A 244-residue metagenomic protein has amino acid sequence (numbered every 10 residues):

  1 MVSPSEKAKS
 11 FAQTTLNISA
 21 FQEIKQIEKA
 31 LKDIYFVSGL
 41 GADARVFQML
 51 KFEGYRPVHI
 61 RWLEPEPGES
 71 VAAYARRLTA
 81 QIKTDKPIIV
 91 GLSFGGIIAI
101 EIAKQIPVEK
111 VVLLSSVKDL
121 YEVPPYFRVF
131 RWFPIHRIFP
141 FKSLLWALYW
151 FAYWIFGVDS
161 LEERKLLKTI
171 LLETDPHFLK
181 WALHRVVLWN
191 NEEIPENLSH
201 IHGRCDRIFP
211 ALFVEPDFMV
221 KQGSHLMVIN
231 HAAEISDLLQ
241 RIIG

Functional and structural regions predicted by a protein language model:
E28-D85, D119, I135-F141: Active-site catalytic motif of lipid deacylating hydrolases and related acyltransferases
M49, E101-I102: Active-site signature of alpha/beta-hydrolase-fold catalytic machinery across serine- and Asp/Cys-nucleophile hydrolases
V90-G95, A99: Gly/Ala-rich beta-loop-alpha elbow adjacent to hydrolase catalytic centers
P107-P140: Flexible "cap/lid" loop of the alpha/beta hydrolase fold
S143-N191: Conserved alpha/beta-hydrolase catalytic His-Asp/Glu region
H200-H202, D206: Short beta-strand/loop motif that positions the catalytic acidic residue of the alpha/beta-hydrolase fold
G223-L238: Catalytic histidine-centered segment of alpha/beta-hydrolase-like enzymes
